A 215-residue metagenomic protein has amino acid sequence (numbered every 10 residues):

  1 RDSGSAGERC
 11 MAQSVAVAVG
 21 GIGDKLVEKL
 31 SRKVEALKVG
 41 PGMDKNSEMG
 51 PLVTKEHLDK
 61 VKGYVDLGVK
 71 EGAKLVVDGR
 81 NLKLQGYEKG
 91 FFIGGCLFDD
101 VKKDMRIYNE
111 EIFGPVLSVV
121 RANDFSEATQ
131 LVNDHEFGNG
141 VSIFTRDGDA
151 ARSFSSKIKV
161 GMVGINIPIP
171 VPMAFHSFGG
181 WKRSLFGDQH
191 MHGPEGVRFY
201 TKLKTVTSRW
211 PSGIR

Functional and structural regions predicted by a protein language model:
R1-K102, D124, L131, I165 (+1 more regions): ALDH superfamily catalytic-core signature
K38-V39, M49, E88-R215: Conserved C-terminal structural/oligomerization subdomain of aldehyde/semialdehyde dehydrogenase
